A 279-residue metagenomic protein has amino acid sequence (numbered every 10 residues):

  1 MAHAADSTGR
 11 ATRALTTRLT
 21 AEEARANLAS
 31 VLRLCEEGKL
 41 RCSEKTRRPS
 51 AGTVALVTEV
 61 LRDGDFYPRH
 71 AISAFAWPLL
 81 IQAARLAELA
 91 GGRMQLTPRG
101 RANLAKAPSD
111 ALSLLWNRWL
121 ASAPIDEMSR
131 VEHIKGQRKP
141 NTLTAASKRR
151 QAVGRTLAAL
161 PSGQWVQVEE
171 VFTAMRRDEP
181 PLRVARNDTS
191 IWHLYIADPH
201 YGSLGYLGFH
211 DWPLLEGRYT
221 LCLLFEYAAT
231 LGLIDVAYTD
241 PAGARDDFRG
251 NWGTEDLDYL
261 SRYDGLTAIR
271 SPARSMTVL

Functional and structural regions predicted by a protein language model:
M1-L279: Donor-sugar nucleotide-binding helix/loop cap in glycosyltransferases
